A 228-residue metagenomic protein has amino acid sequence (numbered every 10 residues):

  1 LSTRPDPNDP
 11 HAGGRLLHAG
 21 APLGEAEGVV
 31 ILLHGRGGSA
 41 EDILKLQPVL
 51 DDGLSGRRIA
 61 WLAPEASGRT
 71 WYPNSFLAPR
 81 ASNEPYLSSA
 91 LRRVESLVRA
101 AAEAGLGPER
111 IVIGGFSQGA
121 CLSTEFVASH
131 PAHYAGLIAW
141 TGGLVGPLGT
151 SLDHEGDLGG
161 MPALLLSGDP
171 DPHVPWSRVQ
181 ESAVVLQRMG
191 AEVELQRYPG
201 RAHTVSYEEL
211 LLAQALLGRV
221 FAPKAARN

Functional and structural regions predicted by a protein language model:
S2-E109: Serine-hydrolase catalytic machinery in alpha/beta-hydrolase-like enzymes
I31-G35, E65, T141, S167-G168 (+1 more regions): The conserved beta1-alpha1 loop
I113-G115, W140, L166: Short beta-strand immediately N-terminal to the catalytic nucleophile in serine-hydrolase-like folds
G115-G119, S123: Gly/Ala-rich beta-loop-alpha elbow adjacent to hydrolase catalytic centers
A132-V145: A conserved short beta-strand
G146, D169-P175, H203-T204: Acidic catalytic loop of the alpha/beta-hydrolase fold
G159, L164-S167, D171: Short beta-strand/loop motif that positions the catalytic acidic residue of the alpha/beta-hydrolase fold
S177-N228: C-terminal catalytic histidine-bearing segment of alpha/beta-hydrolase fold enzymes
